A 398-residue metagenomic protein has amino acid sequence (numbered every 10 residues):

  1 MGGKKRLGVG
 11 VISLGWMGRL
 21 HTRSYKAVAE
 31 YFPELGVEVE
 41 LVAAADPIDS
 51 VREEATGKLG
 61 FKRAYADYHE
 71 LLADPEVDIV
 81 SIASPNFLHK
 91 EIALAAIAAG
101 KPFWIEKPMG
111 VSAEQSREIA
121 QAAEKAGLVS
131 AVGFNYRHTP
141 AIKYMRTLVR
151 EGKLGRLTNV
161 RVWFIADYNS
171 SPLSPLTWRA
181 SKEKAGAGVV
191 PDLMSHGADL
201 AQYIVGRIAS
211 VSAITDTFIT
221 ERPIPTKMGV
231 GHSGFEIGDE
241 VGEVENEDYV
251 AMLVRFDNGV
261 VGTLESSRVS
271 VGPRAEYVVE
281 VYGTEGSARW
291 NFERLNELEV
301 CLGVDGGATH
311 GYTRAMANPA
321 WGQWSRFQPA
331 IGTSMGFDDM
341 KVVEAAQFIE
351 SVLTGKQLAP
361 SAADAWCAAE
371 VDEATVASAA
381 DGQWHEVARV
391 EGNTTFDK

Functional and structural regions predicted by a protein language model:
M1-L59: N-terminal Rossmann-like dinucleotide-binding module
G2, I79, P85-R137, G152: Beta-strand-loop-alpha-helix segment that lines the small-molecule cofactor/substrate pocket of alpha/beta enzymes
K4, G155-N159, A377-K398: C-terminal capping/lid region of NAD(P)-dependent oxidoreductase domains
V37-V42, E350-A368: Glycine- and charged-residue-rich phosphate/anionic-cofactor binding loop of Rossmann-like
A55-F61, E118, A122-A123: Short, conserved SAM-binding/catalytic segment of Class I S-adenosyl-L-methionine-dependent methyltransferases
K62-Y68: Conserved SAM-binding strand-loop segment of SAM-dependent methyltransferases
N135, F218-E247, A251, R255-N258 (+3 more regions): C-terminal glycine/acidic-rich active-site capping loop/insertion
Y136-E243, L298, G382: Predominantly a Rossmann-like dinucleotide-binding segment in NAD(P)-dependent oxidoreductases
